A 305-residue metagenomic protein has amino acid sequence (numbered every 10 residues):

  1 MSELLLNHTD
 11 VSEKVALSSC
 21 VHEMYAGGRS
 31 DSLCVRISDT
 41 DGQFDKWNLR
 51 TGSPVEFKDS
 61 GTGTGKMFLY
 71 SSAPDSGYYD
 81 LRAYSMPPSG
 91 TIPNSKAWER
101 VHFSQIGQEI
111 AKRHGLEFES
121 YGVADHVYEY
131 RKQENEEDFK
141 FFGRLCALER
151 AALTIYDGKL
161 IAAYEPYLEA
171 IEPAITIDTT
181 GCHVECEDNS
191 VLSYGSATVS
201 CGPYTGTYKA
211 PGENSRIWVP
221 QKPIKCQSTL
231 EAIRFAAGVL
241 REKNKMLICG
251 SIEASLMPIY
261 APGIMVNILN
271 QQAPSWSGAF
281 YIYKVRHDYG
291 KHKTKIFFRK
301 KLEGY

Functional and structural regions predicted by a protein language model:
M1-G90, C249: Assembly/oligomerization scaffold segments
A16-N48, C182-Y305: An acidic/polar, Gly/Ser/Thr-rich interaction patch typically located in mid-to-C-terminal regions of proteins
S30-S32, S76-D80, D157-I161, K291-K295: A generic structural signal for beta-strand entry/edge sites
V35, S95-F118, Q133-D157, S196-V199 (+1 more regions): Amphipathic, non-transmembrane alpha-helical segments in extracytoplasmic/periplasmic proteins
T64-K66, D80, S95, S251 (+2 more regions): Well-ordered beta-strand positions in beta-sheet-rich domains
Y70-G77, R131-N135, P166-L168, A279-K291: Short, compositionally biased
Y78-D80, S120-V191: Short beta-strand-centered interaction patches in the first periplasmic/extracellular domains of large envelope
Y78-S95, H292-Y305: Short solvent-exposed strand/turn elements
